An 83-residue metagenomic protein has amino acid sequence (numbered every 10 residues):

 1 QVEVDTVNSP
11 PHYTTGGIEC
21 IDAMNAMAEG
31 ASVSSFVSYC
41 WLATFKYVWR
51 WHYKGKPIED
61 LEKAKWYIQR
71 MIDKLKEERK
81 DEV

Functional and structural regions predicted by a protein language model:
Q1-V83: Intrinsically disordered, low-complexity regulatory regions that flank transcription factor DNA-binding cores
